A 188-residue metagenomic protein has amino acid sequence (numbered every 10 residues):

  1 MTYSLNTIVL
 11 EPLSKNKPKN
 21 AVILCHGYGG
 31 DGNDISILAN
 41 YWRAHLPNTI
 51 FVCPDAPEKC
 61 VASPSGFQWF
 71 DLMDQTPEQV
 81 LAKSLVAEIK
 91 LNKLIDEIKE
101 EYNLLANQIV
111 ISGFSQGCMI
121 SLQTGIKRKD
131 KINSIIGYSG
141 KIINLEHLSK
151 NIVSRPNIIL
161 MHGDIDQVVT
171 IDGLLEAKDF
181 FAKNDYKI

Functional and structural regions predicted by a protein language model:
S4-L104: Serine-hydrolase catalytic machinery in alpha/beta-hydrolase-like enzymes
N33, Q167-G173: Conserved alpha/beta-hydrolase "acid-adjacent" motif
I37, Q123-K127: Active-site signature of alpha/beta-hydrolase-fold catalytic machinery across serine- and Asp/Cys-nucleophile hydrolases
N103-G113: Alpha/beta-hydrolase fold nucleophile elbow
S112-G117, S121: Gly/Ala-rich beta-loop-alpha elbow adjacent to hydrolase catalytic centers
D130-I142: A conserved short beta-strand
I159-H162, D166: Short beta-strand/loop motif that positions the catalytic acidic residue of the alpha/beta-hydrolase fold
K178-I188: Catalytic histidine neighborhood in serine/cysteine hydrolases with alpha/beta-hydrolase-type architecture
